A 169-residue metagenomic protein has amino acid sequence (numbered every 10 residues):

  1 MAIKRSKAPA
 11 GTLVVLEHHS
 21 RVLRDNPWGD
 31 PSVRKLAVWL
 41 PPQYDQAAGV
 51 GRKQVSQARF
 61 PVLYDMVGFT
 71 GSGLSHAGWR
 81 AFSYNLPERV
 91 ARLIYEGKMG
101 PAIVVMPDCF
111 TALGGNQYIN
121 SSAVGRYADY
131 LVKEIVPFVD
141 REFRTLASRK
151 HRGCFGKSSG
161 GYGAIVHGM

Functional and structural regions predicted by a protein language model:
M1-M169: Non-catalytic cap/lid and distal C-terminal segments of serine-dependent acyl enzymes
